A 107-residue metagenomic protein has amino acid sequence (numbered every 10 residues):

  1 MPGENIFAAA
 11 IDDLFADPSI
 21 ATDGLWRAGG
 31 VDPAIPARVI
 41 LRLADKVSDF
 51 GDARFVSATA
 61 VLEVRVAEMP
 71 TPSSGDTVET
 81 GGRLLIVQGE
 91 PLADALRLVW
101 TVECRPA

Functional and structural regions predicted by a protein language model:
M1-V31: Active-site-proximal polar cores
S19-A107: Short, conserved turn/kink motifs that form compact alpha/beta structural patches or helix kinks used as
